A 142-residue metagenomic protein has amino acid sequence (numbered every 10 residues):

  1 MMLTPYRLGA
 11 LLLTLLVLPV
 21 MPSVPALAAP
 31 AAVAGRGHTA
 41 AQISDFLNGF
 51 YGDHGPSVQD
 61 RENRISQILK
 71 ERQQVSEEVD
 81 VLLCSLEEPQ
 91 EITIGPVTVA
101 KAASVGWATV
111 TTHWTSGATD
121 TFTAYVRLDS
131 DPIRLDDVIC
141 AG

Functional and structural regions predicted by a protein language model:
M1-L11, L15-H38: C-terminal region of N-terminal signal peptides and the immediate post-cleavage residues of exported proteins
L3, S116-G142: Short beta-strand edge/turn micro-motifs at domain boundaries
A31-V33, S66, Q73, S116-F122: Short, highly charge-biased, low-complexity peptide segments
A34-G55: Short, aromatic-enriched amphipathic alpha-helices that serve as compact interaction elements
P56-T98: Short solvent-exposed beta->alpha transition segments
V81-T123, I139: Surface-exposed, charged secondary-structure patches
